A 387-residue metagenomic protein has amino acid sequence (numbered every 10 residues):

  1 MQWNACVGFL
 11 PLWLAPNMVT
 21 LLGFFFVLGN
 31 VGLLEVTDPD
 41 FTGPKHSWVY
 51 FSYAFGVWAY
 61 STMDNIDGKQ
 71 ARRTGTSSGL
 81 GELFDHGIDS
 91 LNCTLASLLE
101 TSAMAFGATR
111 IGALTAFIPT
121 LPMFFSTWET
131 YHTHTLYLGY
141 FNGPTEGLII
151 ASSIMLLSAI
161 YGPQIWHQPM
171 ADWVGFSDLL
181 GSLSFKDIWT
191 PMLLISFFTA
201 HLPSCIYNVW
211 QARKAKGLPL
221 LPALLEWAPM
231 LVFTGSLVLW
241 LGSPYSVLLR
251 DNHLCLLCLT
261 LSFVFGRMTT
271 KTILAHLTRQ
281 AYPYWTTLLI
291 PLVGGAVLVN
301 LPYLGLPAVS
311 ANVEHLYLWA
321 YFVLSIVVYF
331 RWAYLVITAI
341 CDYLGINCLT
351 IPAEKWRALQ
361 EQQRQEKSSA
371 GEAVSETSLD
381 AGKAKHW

Functional and structural regions predicted by a protein language model:
M1-W13, P119-W387: C-terminal membrane-associated helical module and adjoining short loops/tails
G8, A71, G75-D85, Y137-F141: Juxtamembrane helix-capping/reentrant segments at transmembrane boundaries
L12-T20: Membrane-interface helix starts
G23-E82, S97, I111-P122, T190-L193 (+1 more regions): Membrane-embedded alpha-helical segments that form the functional core of polytopic membrane enzymes, especially those
L28-L33, C93-M104, S152-A159: Membrane-interfacial alpha-helical segments at the cytosolic side of multi-pass membrane proteins
T62, I66, G87, L91 (+1 more regions): Active-site His/Glu-centered metal-binding helix of metallohydrolases
G81-S97, N142-I150: Alpha-helical transmembrane segments that form the membrane-embedded catalytic/substrate-binding core of multi-pass
M104-G112: Transmembrane helix interruption/hinge and helix-loop junction motifs
